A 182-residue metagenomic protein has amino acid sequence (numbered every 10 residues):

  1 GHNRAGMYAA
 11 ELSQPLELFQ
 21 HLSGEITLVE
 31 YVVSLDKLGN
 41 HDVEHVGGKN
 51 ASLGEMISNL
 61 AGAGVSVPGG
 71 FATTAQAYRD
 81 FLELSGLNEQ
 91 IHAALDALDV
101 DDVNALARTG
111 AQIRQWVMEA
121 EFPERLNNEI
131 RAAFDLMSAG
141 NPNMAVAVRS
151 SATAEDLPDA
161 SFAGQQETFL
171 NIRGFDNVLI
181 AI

Functional and structural regions predicted by a protein language model:
G1-R4, Y8-I182: N-terminal beta-alpha lobe that positions the nucleotide/phosphoryl donor in ATP/NTP-coupled carboxylate activation
